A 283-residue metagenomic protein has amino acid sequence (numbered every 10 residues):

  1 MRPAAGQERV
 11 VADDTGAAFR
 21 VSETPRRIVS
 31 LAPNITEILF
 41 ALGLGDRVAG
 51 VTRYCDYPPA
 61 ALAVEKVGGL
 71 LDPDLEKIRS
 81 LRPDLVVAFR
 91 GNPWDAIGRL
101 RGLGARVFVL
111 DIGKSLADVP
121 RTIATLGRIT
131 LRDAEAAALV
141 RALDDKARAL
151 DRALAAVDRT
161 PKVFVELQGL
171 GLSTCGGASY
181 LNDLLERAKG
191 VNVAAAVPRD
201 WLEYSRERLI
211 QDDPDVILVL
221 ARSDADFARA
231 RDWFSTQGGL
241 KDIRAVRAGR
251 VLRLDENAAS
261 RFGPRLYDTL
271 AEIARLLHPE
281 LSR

Functional and structural regions predicted by a protein language model:
M1-R27: N-terminal hydrophobic or amphipathic helices and topogenic motifs
V11, A17-A18, L85, D95-S173 (+2 more regions): Extracytoplasmic substrate-binding proteins
D14-G16, V67-E76, P93, G113 (+1 more regions): Short helix-initiation/N-cap motifs at beta->coil->alpha
R26-N92, A96, V193, L240: A short, structured surface patch at a secondary-structure boundary
A32, R90-G91, I112, L167 (+4 more regions): Short secondary-structure boundary segments
T52, A178-W201, A221, R253: His/Asp/Glu-enriched short active-site or ligand-binding loop at hydrolase and phosphoryl-transfer sites
L75-R82, L103, Y204-D213: Short helices/loops that flank or line small-molecule/ion binding pockets
N92-G102, V216-S235: A ligand-binding cleft/hinge motif common to bilobed small-molecule-binding domains
